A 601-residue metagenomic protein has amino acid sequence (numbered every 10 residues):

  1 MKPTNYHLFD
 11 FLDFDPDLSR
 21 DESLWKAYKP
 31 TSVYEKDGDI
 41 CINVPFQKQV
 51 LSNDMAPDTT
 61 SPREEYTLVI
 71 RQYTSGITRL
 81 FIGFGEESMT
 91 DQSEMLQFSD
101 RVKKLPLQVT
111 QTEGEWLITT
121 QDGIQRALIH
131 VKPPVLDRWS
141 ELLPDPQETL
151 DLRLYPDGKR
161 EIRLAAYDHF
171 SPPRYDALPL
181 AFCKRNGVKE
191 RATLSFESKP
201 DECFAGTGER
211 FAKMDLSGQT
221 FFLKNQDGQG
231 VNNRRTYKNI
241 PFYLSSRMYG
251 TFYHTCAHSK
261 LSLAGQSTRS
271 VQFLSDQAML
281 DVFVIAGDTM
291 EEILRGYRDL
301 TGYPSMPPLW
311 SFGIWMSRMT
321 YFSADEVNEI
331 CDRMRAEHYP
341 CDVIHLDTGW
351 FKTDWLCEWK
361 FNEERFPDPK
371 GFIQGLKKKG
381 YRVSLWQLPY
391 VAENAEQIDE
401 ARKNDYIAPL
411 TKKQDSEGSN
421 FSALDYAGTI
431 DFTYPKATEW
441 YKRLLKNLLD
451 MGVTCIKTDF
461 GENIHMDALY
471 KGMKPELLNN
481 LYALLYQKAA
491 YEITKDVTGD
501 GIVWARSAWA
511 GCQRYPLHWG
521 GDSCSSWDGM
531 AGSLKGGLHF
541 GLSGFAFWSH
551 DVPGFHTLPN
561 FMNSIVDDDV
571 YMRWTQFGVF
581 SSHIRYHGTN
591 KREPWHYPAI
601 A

Functional and structural regions predicted by a protein language model:
K2-L24, F46-L51, T59-Q72, L80-P308 (+4 more regions): Catalytic and substrate-binding clefts that recognize carbohydrates or anionic sugar/phosphate headgroups
P3, G83-G85, D145, D157 (+3 more regions): Aromatic- and carboxylate-enriched substrate-binding clefts and catalytic-loop regions of carbohydrate-active enzymes
D15-I40: Non-catalytic, glycine-rich low-complexity segments
P30, G38-D54: Extracellular/luminal recognition modules and glycoprotein regions
S32, L105-T110, A408-L410: Short secondary-structure junctions
G228-N233, S317-P367: A conserved hydrophobic secondary-structure block that centers on an alpha-helix together with its immediately flanking
I314: Conserved, well-structured core segments
